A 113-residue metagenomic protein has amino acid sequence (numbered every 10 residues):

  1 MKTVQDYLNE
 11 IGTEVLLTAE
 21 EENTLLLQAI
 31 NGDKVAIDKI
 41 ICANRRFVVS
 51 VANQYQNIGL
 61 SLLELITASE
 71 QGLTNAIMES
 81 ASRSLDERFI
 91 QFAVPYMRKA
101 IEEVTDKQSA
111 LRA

Functional and structural regions predicted by a protein language model:
M1-R112: Alpha-helical promoter-recognition and RNA polymerase-docking modules of transcription initiation factors, dominated by
